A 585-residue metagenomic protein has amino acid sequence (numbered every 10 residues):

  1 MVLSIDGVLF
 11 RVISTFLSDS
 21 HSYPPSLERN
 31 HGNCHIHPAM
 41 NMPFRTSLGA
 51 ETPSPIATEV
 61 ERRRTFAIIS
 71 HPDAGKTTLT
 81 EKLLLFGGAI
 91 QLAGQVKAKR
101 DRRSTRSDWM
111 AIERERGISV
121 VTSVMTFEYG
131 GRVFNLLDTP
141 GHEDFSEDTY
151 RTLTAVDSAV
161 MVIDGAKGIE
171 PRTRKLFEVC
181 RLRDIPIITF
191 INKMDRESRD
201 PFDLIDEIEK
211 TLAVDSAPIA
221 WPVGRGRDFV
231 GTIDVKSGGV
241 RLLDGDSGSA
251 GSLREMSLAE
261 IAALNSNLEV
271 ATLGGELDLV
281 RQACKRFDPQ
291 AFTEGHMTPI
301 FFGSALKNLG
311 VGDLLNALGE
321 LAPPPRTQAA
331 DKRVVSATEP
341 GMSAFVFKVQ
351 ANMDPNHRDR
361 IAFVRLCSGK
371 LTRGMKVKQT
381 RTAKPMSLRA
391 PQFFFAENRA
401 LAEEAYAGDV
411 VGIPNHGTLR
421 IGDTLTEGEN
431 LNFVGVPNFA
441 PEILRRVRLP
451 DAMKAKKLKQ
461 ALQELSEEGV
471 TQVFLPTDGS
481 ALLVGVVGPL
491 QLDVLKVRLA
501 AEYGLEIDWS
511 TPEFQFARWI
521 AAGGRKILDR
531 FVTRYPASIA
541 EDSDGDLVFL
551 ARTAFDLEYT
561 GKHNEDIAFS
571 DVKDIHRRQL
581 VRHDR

Functional and structural regions predicted by a protein language model:
M1-F10: Extreme N-terminal basic, low-complexity initiation segments that serve as generic localization/processing leaders
G7, T15-L17, P38: Serine/threonine-rich, low-complexity intrinsically disordered segments
R11-S14, S20-P24: Intrinsically disordered, low-complexity proline-rich regions
H21-R585: Structural and coupling elements of P-loop NTPases
